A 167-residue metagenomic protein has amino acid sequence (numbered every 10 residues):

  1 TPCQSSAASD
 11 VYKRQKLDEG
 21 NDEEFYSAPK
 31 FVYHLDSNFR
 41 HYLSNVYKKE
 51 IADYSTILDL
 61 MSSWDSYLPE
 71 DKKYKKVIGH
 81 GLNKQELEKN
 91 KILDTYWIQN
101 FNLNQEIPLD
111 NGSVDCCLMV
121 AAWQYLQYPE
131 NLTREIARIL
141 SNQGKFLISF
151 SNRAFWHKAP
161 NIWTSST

Functional and structural regions predicted by a protein language model:
T1-A8, Y12: Single conserved hydrophobic/aromatic residue that forms the stacking wall/gate of nucleotide- or nucleobase-binding
A28-Y42: Conserved SAM-binding loop and adjacent beta-strand
Y42-N45, K49-I107: Class I SAM-dependent methyltransferase SAM/SAH-binding core
N104-C117: A short acidic, Gly/Pro-enriched loop at the edge of an enzyme's catalytic core that lines a small-molecule cofactor
D115-E130: A short SAM/SAH-binding and catalytic strip from SAM-dependent methyltransferases
E130-K145: A short glycine-rich, Lys/Arg-flanked "PGG" loop and its adjoining helix->strand segment in the class I
K145-T167: Conserved class I S-adenosyl-L-methionine
